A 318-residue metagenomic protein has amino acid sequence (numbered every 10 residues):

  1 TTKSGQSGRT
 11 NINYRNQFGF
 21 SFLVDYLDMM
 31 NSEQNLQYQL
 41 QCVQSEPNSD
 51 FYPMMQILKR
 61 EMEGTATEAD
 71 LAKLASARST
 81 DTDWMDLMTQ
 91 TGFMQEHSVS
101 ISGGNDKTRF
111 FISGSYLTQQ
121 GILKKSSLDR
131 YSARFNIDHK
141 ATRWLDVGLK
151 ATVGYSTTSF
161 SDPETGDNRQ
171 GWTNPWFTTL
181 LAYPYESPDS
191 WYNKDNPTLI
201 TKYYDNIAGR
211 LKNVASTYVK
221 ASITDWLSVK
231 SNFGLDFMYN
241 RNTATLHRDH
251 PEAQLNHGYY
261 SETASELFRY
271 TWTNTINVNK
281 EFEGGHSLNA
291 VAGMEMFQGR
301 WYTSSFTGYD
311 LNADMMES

Functional and structural regions predicted by a protein language model:
T1-R15, M94-E96, R109, S115-Q120: A beta-strand signature from Gram-negative outer-membrane beta-barrel systems, especially the internal plug domain
T2, G103-N105, Y116, F135 (+5 more regions): Residue-level signature of outer-membrane beta-barrel architecture
S7-T80, G121-L128, S132-V214, K230-S318: Surface-exposed loop/interface segments of Gram-negative outer-membrane beta-barrel transport/assembly proteins
F22-L23, D86-M88: C-terminal beta-signal and adjacent terminal beta-strands/loops of Gram-negative outer-membrane beta-barrel proteins
T80, F93-V99: Solvent-exposed "coupling" segments
L87-T91, I101-N105: Outer-membrane beta-barrel initiation region
E96-S98, T201, S216: Short structured motifs
D106-F110, N242: Short coil-to-beta-strand
